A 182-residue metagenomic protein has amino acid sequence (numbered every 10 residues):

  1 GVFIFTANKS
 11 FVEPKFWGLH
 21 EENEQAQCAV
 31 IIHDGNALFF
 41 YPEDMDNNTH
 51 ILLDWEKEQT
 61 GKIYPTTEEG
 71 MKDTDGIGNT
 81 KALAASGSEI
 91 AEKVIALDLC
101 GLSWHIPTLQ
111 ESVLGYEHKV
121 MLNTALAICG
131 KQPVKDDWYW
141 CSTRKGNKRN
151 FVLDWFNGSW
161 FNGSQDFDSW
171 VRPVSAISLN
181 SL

Functional and structural regions predicted by a protein language model:
G1-C100, Q165-L182: Short, compositionally biased
A82-H105, L109-Q165, V174: An exposed tryptophan-centered "aromatic clamp" motif
